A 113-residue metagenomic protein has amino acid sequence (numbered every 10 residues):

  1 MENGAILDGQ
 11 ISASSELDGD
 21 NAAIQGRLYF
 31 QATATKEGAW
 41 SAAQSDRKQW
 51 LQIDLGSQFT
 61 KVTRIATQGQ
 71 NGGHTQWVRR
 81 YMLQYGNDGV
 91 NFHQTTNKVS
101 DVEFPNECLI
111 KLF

Functional and structural regions predicted by a protein language model:
M1-A32: Predominantly extracellular/luminal regions of secreted and cell-surface proteins, especially disulfide-bonded
I6, F59-T60, V78: Short proline/glycine-enriched turn/loop motifs at strand-loop junctions of beta-rich domains
D8, T35-E37, I65, L112: Serine/threonine-rich, low-complexity intrinsically disordered segments
I11, T60-G72: A short beta-strand element within beta-rich, extracytoplasmic domains of secreted/secretory-pathway proteins
S14-S15, G38, A42-W50, G72-F113: Trp- and acidic/polar-enriched beta-sheet ligand-binding modules for extracellular glycan and matrix recognition
L51-K61: Extracellular and analogous surface-interaction loops
Q52, R64-A66, M82: Beta-strand secondary-structure signal
